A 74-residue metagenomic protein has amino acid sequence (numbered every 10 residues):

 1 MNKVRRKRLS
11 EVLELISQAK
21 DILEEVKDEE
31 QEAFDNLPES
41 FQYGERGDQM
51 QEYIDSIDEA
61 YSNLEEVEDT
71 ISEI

Functional and structural regions predicted by a protein language model:
M1-I74: Long, low-complexity or tandemly repetitive, helically biased scaffold regions used for multimeric assembly/adhesion
